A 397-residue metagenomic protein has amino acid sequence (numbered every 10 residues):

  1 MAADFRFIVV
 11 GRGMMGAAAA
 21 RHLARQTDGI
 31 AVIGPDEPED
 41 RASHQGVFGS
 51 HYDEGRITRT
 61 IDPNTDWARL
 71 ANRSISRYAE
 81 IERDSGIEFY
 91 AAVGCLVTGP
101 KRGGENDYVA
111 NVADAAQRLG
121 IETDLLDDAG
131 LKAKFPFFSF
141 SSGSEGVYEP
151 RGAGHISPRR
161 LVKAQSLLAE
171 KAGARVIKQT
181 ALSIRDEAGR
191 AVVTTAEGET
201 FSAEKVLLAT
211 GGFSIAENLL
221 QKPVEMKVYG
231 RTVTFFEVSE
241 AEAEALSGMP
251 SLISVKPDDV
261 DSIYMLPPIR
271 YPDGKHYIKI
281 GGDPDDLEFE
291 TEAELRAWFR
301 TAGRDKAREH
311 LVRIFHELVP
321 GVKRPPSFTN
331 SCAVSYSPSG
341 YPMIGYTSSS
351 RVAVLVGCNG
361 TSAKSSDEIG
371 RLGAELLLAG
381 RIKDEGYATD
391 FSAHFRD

Functional and structural regions predicted by a protein language model:
A3-F5, A196-K205: Core beta-strand elements of the Rossmann-like FAD/NAD(P) dinucleotide-binding domain in flavoenzyme oxidoreductases
F5-V32: N-terminal Rossmann-like FAD-binding beta1-loop-alpha1 element of flavoenzymes
R21-R25, G86-Y90, T200, K205 (+1 more regions): Active-site substrate-recognition segment that forms the wall of the catalytic cavity or substrate channel
R25-S50: Glycine-rich FAD pyrophosphate-binding loop
D53-K134, S262-I263: Dinucleotide-binding Rossmann-like beta1-alpha1 core, especially the glycine-rich loop that anchors the ADP
E80, P100-G173, I177-K178, S183-A188: Flavin (FAD/FMN) cofactor-binding and adjacent substrate-gating region of FAD-dependent oxidoreductase domains
S183-T200: Conserved beta-strand-loop-beta-strand element in the redox core of flavoprotein oxidoreductases
H310-D397: C-terminal catalytic lobe of FAD-dependent flavoproteins
